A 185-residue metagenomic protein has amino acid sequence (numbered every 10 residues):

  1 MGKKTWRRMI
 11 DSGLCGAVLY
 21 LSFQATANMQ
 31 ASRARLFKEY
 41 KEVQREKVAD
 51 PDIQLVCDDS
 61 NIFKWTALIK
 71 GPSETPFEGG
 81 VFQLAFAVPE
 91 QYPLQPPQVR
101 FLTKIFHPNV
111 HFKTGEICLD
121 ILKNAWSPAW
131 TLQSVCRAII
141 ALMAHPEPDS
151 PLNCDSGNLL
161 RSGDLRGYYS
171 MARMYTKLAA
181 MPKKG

Functional and structural regions predicted by a protein language model:
G2-G185: UBC/E2-like fold recognition across ubiquitin and ubiquitin-like conjugation systems, capturing catalytically active
